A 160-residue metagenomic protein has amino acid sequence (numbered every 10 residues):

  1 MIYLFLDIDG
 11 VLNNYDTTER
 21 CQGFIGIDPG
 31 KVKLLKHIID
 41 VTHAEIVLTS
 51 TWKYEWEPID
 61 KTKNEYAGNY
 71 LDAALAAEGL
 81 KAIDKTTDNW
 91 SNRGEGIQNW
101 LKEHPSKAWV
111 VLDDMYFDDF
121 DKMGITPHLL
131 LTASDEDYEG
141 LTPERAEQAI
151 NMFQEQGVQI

Functional and structural regions predicted by a protein language model:
M1-I160: Catalytic phosphate/metal-binding cores of nucleic-acid and nucleotide-processing enzymes, i.e., regions that mediate
